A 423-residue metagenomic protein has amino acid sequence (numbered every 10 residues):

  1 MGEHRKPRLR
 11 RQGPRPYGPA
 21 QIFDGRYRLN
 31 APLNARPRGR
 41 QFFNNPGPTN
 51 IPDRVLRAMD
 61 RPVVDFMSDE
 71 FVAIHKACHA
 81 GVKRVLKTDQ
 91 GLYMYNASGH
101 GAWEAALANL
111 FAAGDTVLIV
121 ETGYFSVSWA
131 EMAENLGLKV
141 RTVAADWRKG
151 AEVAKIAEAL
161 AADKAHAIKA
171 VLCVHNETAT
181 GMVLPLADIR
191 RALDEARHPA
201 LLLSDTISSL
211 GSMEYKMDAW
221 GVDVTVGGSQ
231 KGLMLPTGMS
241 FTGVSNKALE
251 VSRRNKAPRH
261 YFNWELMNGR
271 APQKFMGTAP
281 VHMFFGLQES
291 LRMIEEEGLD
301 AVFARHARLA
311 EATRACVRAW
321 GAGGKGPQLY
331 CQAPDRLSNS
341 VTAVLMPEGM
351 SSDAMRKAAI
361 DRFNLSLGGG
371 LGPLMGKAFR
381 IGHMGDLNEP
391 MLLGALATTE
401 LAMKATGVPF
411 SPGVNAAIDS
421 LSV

Functional and structural regions predicted by a protein language model:
R40-N96, H100: A glycine-/small-polar-enriched, mobile loop at the entrance of the PLP active site in fold-type I
N50-I51, Q230-A319: Active-site C-terminal subdomain of aminotransferase-like
D89-L118, T122, S126-A130: Conserved beta-loop-alpha segment that forms the PLP phosphate-binding cup at the N-terminus of a helix
A151-L210, V224: Active-site phosphate-binding strand-loop segment of PLP-dependent enzymes
D218-Q230: Conserved active-site segment immediately N-terminal to the catalytic lysine that forms the internal aldimine
G326-R362: Conserved PLP-binding catalytic core of the aspartate aminotransferase-like
P373, K377-V423: PLP-dependent enzyme catalytic core of the Aspartate aminotransferase-like
